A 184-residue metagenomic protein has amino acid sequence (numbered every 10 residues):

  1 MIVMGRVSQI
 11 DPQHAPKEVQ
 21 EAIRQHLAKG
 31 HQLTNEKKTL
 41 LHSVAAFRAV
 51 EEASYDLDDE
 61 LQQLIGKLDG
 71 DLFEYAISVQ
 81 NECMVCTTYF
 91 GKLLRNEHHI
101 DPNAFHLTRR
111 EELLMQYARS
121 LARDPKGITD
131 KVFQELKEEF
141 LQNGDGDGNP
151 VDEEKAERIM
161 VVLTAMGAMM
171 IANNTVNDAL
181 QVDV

Functional and structural regions predicted by a protein language model:
M1-V184: Hydrophobic alpha-helical segments
